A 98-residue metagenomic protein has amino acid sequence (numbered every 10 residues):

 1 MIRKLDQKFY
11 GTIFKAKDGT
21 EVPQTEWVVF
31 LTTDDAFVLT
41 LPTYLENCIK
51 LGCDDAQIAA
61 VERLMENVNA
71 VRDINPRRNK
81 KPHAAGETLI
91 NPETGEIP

Functional and structural regions predicted by a protein language model:
M1, R78-P98: Short intrinsically disordered terminal tails
M1-A36: N-terminal acidic leader/helix
L5, K17, T33-D34, V68 (+3 more regions): Intrinsic-disorder/low-complexity regions
F9, I13, V28-L31, A70 (+1 more regions): Generic preference for hydrophobic/aromatic residues in regular secondary structure cores
G11, T20, A59, E66-N69 (+2 more regions): Residue-level marker of intrinsically disordered, low-complexity segments enriched for small/polar residues
W27-D73: Amphipathic alpha-helical packing elements
